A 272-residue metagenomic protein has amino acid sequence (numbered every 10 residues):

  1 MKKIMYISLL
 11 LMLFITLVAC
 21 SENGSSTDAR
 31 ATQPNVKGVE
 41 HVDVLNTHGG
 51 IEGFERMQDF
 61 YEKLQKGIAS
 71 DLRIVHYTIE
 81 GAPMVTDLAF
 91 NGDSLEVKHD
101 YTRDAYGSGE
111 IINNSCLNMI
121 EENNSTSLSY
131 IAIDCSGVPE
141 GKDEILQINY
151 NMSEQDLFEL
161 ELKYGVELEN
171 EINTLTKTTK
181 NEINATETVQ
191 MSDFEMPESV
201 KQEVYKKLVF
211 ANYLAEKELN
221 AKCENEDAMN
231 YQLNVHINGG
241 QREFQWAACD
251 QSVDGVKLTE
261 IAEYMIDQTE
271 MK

Functional and structural regions predicted by a protein language model:
M1-M5: Positively charged n-region of N-terminal signal peptides that target proteins for export
I15-A19: C-terminal motif of bacterial Sec signal peptides marking the signal peptidase cleavage site
N23-V85, N149-E198: N-terminal export/targeting and maturation segments
H48, D93-G165, A221-K272: Short, well-ordered, aromatic-rich surface patches in folded extracellular/luminal domains
G50-K66, P139-Y150, P197-K222, I266-M271: Charged, amphipathic alpha-helical segments
F60-K63, I68-A89, K206-C249: Short, structured surface segments that line ligand/substrate-binding pockets
F90-S94, T174-N181, N238: Short, solvent-exposed coil/turn segments at beta-strand boundaries
T102-G107, I112-N114, M191-V209: Long, charged/polar, surface-exposed segments that mediate recognition or autoinhibition
